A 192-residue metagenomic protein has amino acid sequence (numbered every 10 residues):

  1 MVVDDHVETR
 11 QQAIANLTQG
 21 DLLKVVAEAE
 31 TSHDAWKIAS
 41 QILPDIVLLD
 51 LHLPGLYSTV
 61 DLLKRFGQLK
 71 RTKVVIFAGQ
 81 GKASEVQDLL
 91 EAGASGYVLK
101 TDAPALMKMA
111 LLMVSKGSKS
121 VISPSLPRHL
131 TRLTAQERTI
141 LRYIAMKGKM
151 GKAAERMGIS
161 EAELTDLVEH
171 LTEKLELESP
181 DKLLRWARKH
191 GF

Functional and structural regions predicted by a protein language model:
M1-P124: N-terminal regulatory/sensing modules of transcriptional regulators
D34, S58, T139, K149 (+1 more regions): Residue-level recognition of oxygen-bearing side chains
K37, E155, E173: Alpha-helical residues within the helix-turn-helix
M109, R142, D166, E173 (+1 more regions): DNA-binding alpha-helical recognition surfaces that contact promoter or target DNA
P127-E169, K189: Helix-turn-helix DNA-binding segment
T172-F192: Basic, Lys/Arg-enriched C-terminal extension of HTH/homeodomain DNA-binding domains
